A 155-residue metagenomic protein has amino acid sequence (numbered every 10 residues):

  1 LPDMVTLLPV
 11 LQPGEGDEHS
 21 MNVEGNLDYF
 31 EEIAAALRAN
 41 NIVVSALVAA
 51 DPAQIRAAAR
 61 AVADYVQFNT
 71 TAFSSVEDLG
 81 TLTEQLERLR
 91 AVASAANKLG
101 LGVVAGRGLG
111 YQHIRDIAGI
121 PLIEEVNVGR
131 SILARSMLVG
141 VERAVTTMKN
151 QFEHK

Functional and structural regions predicted by a protein language model:
L1, D51-A61, A105, L109-I123: Catalytic cores of alpha/beta
L1-D28: Glycine/small-residue-rich loop that forms an oxyanion/phosphate-binding "nest" at active or ligand-binding sites
L1-D3, N40-V44, V62-D64, L99-G102 (+1 more regions): Short, well-ordered coil/turn segments that N-cap beta-strands
T6-E15, Y65-E77, P121-V141: Glycine-rich phosphate-binding active-site loops on the catalytic face of alpha/beta enzymes
V10-Q12, V43-A95, L99: Histidine/lysine/aspartate-rich catalytic loop segments that bind and position anionic ligands
D17-H19, R56-A59, E77-L79, R115-D116 (+1 more regions): Short, well-ordered secondary-structure micro-motifs
H19, D78-L82, R135-K155: C-terminal helical cap(s) of enzyme catalytic domains, especially alpha/beta-barrels
V23-S45, T81-A105, Y111, M148-H154: Alpha-helix-loop-beta-strand connector modules within alpha/beta enzyme cores
